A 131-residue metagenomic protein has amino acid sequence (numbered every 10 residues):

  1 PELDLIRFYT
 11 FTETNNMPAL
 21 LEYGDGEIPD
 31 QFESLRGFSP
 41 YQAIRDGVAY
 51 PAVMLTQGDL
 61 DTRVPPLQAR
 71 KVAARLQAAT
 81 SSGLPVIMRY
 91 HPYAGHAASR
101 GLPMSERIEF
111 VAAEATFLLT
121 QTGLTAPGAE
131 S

Functional and structural regions predicted by a protein language model:
P1-S131: Active-site-proximal cap/loop segments of hydrolase catalytic domains
